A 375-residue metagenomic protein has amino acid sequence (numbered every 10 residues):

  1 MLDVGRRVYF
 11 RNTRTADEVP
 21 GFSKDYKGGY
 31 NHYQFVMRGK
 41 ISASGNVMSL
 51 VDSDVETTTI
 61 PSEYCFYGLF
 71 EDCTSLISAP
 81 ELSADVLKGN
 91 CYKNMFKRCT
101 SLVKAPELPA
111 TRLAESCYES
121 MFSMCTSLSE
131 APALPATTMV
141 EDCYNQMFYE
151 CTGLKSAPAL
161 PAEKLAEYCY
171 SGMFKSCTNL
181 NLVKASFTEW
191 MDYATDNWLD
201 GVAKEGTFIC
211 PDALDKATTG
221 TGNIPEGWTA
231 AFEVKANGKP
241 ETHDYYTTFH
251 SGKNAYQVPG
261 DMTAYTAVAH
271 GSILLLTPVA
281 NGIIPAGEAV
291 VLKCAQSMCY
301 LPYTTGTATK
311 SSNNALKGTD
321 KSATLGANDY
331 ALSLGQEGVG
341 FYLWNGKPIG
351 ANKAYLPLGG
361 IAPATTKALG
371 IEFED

Functional and structural regions predicted by a protein language model:
M1, V258-G271: Change to "...patches in solvent-exposed regions of secreted, membrane-anchored, or virion-exposed structural
M1-K239: Solvent-exposed loop and capping/linker segments of extracellular ligand-binding repeat ectodomains
R7, N12-D54, I60, V234-G260 (+1 more regions): A short, polar beta-strand/turn micro-motif
I77, V103, S129, K155 (+6 more regions): N-terminal cationic amphipathic segment used for targeting or macromolecule association
L274-P278: N-terminal post-signal-peptidase region of extra-cytosolic proteins
